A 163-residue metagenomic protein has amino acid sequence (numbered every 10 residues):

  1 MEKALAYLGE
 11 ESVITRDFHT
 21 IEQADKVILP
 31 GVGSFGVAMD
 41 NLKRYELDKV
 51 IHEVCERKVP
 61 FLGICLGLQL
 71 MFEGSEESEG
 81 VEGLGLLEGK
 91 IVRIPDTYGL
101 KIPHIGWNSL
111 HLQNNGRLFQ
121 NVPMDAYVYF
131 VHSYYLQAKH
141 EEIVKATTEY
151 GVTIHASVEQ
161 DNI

Functional and structural regions predicted by a protein language model:
M1-A6: Short, charged N-terminal beta->alpha structural module
T20-I21: Structural alpha-helical scaffold elements that stabilize or flank donor/cofactor-binding regions in carbohydrate
A24: An anion/phosphate-binding loop that grips the pyrophosphate of nucleotide cofactors and donors
I28-P30: Structural motif
G33-I105: Cysteine-nucleophile active-site neighborhood
G74-E149: Pocket-forming structural segment of enzyme catalytic cores
K139-H140, T148-I163: A glycine-centered loop/beta-turn motif at secondary-structure junctions
